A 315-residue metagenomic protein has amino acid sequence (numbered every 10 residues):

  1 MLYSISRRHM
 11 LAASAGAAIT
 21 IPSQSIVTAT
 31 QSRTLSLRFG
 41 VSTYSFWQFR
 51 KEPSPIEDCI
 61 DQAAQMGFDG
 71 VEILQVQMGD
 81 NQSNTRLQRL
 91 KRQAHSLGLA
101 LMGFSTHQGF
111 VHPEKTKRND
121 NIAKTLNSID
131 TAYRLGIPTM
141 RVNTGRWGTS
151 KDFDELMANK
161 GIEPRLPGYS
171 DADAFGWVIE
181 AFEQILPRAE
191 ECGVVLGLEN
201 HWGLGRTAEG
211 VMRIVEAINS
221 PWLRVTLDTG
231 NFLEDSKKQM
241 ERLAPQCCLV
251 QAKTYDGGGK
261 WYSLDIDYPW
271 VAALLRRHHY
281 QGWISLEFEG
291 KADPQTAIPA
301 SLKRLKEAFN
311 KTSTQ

Functional and structural regions predicted by a protein language model:
L2-I19, S25-G40, W47-G67, E183 (+2 more regions): Histidine-acidic metal/acid-base catalytic patches
S14-A15, R33, Q93-A100, V111-R224: Active-site acidic/histidine proton-transfer and metal-coordination neighborhood in alpha/beta enzyme cores
Y44, V76, G109, G145 (+2 more regions): Flexible loop residues that form catalytic and substrate-binding hotspots at small-molecule/glycan-binding clefts
P55-I56, T85-R89, R118, I122-T125 (+2 more regions): Charged helix-capping and loop-helix junction motifs
I60-D61, N84-S96, L126-L135, K237-R242 (+1 more regions): Short amphipathic alpha-helices and their capping/turn segments at secondary-structure boundaries
D69-G70, A100, P138, V195 (+2 more regions): Residue-level detector of anion-binding/catalytic polar loops
E72, G103-S105, R141, G197 (+2 more regions): Conserved beta-strand positions in the central sheet of alpha/beta enzyme cores
E72-K91, W147-K151: Glycine-rich, proline-tolerant flexible connector loops at the mouths of alpha/beta enzymes
